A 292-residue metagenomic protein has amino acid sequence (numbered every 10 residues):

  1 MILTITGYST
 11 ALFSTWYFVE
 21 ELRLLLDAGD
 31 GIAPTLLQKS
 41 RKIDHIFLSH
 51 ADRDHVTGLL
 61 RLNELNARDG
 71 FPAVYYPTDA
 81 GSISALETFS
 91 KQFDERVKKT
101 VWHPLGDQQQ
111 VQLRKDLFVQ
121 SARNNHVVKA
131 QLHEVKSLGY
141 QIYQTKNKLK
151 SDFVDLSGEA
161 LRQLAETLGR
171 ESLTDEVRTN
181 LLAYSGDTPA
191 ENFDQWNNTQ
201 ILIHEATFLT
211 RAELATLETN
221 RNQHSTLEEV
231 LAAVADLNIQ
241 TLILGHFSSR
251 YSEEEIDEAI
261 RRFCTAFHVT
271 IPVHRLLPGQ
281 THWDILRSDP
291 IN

Functional and structural regions predicted by a protein language model:
M1-K39, L138-I142, K148, D175-S185 (+1 more regions): Conserved beta-strand hairpin/beta-sheet module of binuclear metal-dependent hydrolase folds, prominently
Y17-L25, K39-D52, A206-S225: Acidic/glycine-enriched edge-of-secondary-structure segments
L25-G29, D44-D54, Y76-P77, A183-T188 (+3 more regions): Active-site neighborhood of phospho(di)ester-bond hydrolases with catalytic His/Asp-centered motifs
I32-P77: Active-site metal-binding motif and surrounding structural segment of the metallo-beta-lactamase
G58-L65, A85-Q92, S252-R261: Metal-dependent catalytic neighborhoods of phosphoester/phosphodiester hydrolases
P72, D79-G106, R250: Active-site neighborhood of divalent metal-dependent phosphoester bond hydrolases
V97-R114, E191-N292: Binuclear metal-ion centers of metallo-dependent hydrolases, dominated by the metallo-beta-lactamase
L117-N197, I201-A206, T210-R211: Active-site-proximal loop/helix segment associated with metal-binding centers of metalloenzymes
